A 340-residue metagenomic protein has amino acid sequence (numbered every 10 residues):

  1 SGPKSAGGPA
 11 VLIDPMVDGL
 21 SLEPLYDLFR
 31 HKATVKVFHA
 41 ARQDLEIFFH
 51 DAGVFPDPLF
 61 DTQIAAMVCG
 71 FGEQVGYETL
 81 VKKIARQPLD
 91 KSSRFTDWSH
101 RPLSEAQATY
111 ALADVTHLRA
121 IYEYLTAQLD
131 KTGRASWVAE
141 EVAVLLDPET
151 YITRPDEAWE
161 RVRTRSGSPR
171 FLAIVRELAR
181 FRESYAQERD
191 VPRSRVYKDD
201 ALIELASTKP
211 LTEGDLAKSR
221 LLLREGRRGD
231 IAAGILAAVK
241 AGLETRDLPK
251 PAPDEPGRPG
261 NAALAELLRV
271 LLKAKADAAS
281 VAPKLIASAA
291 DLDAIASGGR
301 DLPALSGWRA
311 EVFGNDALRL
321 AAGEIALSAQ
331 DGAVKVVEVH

Functional and structural regions predicted by a protein language model:
S1-T79: Conserved RNase H-like, two-metal-ion catalytic cores of nucleic-acid enzymes
F60-Q63, S92-R101, K131-V142: Short, surface-exposed recognition loops or helix-turn segments adjacent to catalytic cores
G70, T109-Y110, E123-Y124: Catalytic palm subdomain of template-directed nucleic-acid polymerases, centered on the conserved carboxylate motif
T79-Q107: A short, charged helix-loop
E105, I121-H340: Accessory DNA-binding and partner-docking regions appended to nucleic-acid-acting proteins, especially the terminal
